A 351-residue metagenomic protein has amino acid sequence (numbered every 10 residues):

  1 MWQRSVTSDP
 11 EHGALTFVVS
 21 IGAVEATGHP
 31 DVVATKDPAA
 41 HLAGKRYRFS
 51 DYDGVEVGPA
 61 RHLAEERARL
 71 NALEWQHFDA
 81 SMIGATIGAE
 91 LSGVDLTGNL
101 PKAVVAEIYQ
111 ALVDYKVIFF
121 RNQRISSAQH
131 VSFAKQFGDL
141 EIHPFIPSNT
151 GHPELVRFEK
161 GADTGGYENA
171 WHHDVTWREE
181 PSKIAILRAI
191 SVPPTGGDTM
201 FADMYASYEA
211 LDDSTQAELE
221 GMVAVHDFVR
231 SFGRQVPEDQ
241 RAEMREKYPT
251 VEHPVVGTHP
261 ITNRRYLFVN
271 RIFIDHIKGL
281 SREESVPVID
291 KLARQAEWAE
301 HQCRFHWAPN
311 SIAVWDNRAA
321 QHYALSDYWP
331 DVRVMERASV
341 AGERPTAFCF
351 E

Functional and structural regions predicted by a protein language model:
W2-I312, N317-E351: Non-heme Fe(II) oxygenase catalytic core, chiefly the N-lobe of the double-stranded beta-helix
